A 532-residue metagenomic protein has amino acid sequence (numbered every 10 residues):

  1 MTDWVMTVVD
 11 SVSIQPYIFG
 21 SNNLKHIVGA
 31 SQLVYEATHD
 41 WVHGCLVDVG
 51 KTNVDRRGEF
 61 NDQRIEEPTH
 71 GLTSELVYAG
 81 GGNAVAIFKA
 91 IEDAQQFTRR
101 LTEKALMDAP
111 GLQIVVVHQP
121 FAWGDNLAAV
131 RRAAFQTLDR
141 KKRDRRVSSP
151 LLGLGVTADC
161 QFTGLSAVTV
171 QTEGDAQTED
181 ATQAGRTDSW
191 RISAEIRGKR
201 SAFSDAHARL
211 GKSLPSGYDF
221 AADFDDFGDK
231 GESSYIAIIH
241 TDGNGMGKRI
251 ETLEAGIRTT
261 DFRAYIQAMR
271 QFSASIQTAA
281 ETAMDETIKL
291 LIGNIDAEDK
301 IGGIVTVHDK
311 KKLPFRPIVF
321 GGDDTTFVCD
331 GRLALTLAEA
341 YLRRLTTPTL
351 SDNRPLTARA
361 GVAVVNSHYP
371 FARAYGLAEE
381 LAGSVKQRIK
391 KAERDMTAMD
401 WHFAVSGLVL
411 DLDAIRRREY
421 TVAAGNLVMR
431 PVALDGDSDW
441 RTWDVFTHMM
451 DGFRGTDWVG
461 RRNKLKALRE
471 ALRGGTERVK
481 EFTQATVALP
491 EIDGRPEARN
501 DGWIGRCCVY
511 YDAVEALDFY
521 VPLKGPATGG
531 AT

Functional and structural regions predicted by a protein language model:
M1-T532: Regulatory and interdomain segments flanking nucleotide-handling catalytic cores in signaling/defense enzymes
